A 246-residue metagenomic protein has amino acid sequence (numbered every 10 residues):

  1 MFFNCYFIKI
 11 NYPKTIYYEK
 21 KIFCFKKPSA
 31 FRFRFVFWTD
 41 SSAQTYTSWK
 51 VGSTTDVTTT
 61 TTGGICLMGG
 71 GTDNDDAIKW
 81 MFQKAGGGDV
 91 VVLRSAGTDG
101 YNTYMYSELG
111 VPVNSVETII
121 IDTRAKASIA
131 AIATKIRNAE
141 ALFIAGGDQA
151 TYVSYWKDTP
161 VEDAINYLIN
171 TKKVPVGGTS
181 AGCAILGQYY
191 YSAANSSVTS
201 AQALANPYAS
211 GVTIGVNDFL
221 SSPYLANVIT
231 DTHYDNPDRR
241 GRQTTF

Functional and structural regions predicted by a protein language model:
M1-T45: Bacterial Sec-dependent N-terminal signal peptides
C24, S128-I129, D158-T159: Polar helix-capping/helix-linker motif
F33, D89, L142, K173-V176 (+1 more regions): Beta-sheet entry/capping signal
F37, M68, A145-G146, G177-A181: Short glycine-rich loop/turn motifs that provide flexible caps or phosphate-binding loops at active sites
Q44-T151: Extended, subdomain-level signal for the structured scaffold at the beginning of enzyme domains
S154-G241: Class I SAM-dependent methyltransferase SAM-binding "motif I" and its flanking Rossmann-like core
Q243-F246: Short, intrinsically disordered, charge-balanced linker/junction segments flanking boundaries in proteins
